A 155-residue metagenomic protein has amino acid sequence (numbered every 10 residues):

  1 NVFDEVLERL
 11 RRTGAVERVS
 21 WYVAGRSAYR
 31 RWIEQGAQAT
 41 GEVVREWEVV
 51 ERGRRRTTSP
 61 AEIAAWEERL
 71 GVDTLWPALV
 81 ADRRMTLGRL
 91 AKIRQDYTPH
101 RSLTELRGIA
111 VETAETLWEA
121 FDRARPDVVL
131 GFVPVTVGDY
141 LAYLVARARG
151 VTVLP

Functional and structural regions predicted by a protein language model:
N1-G14, L141-L144: Histidine-anchored nucleotide/phosphate-binding helix
N1-V2, G25-Y29, F132-D139: Gly/Ser/Thr-rich loops at beta-strand to alpha-helix junctions that form or flank small-molecule/cofactor-binding
V2-E5, E112-T116: Well-ordered alpha-helical segments embedded in enzymatic catalytic cores
R9-E112, P155: Conserved N-terminal ligand/cofactor-binding loop architecture of enzyme catalytic domains
T116-P155: Conserved nucleotide-sugar donor-interacting segment of glycosyltransferase catalytic cores, predominantly GT-B
